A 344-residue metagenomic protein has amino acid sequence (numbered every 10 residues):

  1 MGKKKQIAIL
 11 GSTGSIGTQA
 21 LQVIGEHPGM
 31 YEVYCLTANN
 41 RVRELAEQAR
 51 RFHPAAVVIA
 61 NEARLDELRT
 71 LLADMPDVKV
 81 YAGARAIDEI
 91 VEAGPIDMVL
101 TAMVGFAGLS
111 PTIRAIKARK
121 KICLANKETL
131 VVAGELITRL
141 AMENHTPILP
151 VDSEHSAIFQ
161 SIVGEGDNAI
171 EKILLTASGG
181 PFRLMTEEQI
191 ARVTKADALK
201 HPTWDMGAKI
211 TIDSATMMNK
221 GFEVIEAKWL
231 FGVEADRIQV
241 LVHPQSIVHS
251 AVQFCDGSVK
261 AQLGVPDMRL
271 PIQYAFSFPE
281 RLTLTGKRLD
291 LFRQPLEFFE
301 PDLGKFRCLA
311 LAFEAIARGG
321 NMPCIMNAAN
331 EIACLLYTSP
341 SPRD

Functional and structural regions predicted by a protein language model:
M1-S339: Catalytic, metal-anchored helix/loop core of enzyme active sites in primary metabolism
S341-D344: A short, hydrophobic C-terminal helix/tail in secreted or cell-surface proteins
